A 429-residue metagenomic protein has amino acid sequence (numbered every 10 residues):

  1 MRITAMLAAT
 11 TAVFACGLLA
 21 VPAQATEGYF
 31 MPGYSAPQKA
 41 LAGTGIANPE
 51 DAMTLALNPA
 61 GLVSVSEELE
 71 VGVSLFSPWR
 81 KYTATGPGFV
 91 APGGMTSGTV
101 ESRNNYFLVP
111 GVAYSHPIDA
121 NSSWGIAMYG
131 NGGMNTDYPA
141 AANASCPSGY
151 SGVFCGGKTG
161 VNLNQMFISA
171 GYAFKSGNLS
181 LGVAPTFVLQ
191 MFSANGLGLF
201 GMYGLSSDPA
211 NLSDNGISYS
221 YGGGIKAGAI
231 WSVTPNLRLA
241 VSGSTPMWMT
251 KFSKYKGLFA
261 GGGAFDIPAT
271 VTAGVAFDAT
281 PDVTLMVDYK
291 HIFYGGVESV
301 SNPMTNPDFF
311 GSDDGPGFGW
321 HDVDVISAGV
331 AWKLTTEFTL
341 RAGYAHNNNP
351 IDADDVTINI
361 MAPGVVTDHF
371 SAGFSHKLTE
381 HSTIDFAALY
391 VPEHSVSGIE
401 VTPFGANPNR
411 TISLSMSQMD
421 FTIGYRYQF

Functional and structural regions predicted by a protein language model:
M1-Q24: Gram-negative bacterial Sec-dependent N-terminal signal peptides
V21-W124, M128-G130, M361-V366, L389: N-terminal, post-signal peptide beta-strand-biased segments of exported outer-membrane/organellar beta-barrel and other
Q24-K39, Y106-F429: Outer-membrane beta-barrel porins/channels
